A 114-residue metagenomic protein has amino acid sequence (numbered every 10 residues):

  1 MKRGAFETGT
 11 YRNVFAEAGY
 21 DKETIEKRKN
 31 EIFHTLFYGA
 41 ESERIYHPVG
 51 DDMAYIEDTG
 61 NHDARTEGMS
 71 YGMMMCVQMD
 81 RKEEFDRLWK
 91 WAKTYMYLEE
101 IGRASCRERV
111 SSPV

Functional and structural regions predicted by a protein language model:
M1-R65, K82-R109: Low-complexity, Ser/Thr/Pro/Gly-enriched N-terminal "stalk/linker" regions
M73-K82: Alpha-helical support elements that line or immediately flank enzyme active sites and cofactor-binding pockets
P113-V114: Hydrophobic topology marker
